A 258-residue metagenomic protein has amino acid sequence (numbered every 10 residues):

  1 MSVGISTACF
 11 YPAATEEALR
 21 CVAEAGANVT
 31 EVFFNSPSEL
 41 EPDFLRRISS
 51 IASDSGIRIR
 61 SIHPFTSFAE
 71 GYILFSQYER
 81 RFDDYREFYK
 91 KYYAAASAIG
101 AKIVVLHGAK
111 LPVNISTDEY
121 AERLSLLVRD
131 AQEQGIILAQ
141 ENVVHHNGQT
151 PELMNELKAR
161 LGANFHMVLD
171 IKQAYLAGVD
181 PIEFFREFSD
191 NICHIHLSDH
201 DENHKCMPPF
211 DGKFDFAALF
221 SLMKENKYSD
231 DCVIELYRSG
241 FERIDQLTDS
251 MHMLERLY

Functional and structural regions predicted by a protein language model:
M1-G4, P12-A23, S53-G56, G100-A101 (+4 more regions): Histidine-acidic metal/acid-base catalytic patches
M1-K91, S97, H166, M251-Y258: N-terminal pre-domain/capping segments
S6-F10, F33-P37, P64-S67, A109-L111 (+4 more regions): Active-site beta-loop-alpha junctions enriched in small/polar residues
C9, A13, P42, D83 (+5 more regions): Conserved phosphate-coordination/catalytic loops
E16-E17, D54, I73-H166: Active-site acidic/histidine proton-transfer and metal-coordination neighborhood in alpha/beta enzyme cores
N28-V29, R58, K102, I137 (+1 more regions): Residue-level detector of anion-binding/catalytic polar loops
E31, S61, V105, A139 (+2 more regions): Conserved beta-strand positions in the central sheet of alpha/beta enzyme cores
P42-D43, I73-L74, R80, N114-E119 (+3 more regions): Short, solvent-exposed loop/turn segments at secondary-structure boundaries
